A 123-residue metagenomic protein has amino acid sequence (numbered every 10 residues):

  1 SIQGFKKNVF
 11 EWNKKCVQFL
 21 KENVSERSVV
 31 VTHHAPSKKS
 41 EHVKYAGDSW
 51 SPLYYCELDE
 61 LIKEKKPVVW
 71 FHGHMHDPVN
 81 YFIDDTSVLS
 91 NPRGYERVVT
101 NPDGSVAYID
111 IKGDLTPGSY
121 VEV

Functional and structural regions predicted by a protein language model:
S1-Y45: Active-site-proximal loop/helix segment associated with metal-binding centers of metalloenzymes
W12, H72-G73: Replace "coordinates the UDP/GDP/TDP-sugar" with "coordinates nucleotide-activated sugar donors
F19-S28, E60-W70: A structural motif corresponding to the C-terminal end of an alpha-helix and its immediate exit/capping segment
V29-V31, F71, L89: Structural detector of well-ordered beta-strand residues that form the stable sheet scaffold of enzyme domains
H33, H74-H76: Histidine-centered divalent metal-coordination motifs
S49-P67, H76-V123: Binuclear metal-dependent phosphoesterase catalytic core
